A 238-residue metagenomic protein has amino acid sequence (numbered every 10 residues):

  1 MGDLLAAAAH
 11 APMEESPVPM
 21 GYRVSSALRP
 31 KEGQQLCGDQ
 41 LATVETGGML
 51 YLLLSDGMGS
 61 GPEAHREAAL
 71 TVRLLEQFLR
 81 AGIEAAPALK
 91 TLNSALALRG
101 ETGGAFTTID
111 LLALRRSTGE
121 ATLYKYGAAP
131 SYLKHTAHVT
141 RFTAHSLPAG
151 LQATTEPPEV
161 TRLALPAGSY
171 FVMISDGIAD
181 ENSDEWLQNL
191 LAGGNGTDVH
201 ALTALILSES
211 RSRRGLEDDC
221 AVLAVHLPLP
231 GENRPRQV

Functional and structural regions predicted by a protein language model:
M1-E15, H65-T136, P158, R211-E217 (+1 more regions): Catalytic core of PPM/PP2C metal-dependent serine/threonine phosphatase domains
M1-G48, T102, A167, T197 (+3 more regions): Terminal helices and disordered tails flanking the catalytic cores of nucleotide-processing hydrolases
E14-G38, N93-R99, A129-R162, L207-R213: PP2C/PPM family metal-dependent serine/threonine protein phosphatase catalytic domain, recognizing the conserved
Q34-L50, A105-L111, R141-D184, S212-L216: Acidic loop->beta-strand submotif enriched in PP2C/PPM serine/threonine phosphatases
L53: Sensory beta-strand/linker motifs that couple input domains to effectors
G59-A81, L147, L165, S169-E217 (+2 more regions): Active-site-proximal, acidic helix/loop segment immediately C-terminal to a metal-coordinating Asp/Glu
V172-I174, A221-H226: Conserved active-site loop/cleft motifs that coordinate metal ions or position small ligands
